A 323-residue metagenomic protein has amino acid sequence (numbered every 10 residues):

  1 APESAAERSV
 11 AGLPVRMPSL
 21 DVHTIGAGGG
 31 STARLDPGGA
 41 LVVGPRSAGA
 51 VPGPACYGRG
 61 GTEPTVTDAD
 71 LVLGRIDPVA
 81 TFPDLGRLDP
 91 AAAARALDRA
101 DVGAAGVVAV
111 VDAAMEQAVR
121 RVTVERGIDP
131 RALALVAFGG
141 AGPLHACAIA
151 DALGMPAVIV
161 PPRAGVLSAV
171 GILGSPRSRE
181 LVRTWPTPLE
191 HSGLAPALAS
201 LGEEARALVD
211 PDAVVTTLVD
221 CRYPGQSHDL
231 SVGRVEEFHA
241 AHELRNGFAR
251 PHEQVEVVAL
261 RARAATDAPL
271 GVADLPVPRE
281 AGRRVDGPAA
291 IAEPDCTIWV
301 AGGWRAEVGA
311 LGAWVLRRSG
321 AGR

Functional and structural regions predicted by a protein language model:
A1, S31-L35: Short beta-strand scaffold segments in enzyme catalytic cores
A1-R16: Basic, amphipathic juxtamembrane/active-site segments that coordinate anionic phosphate or diphosphate groups
G12, D21-I25: Short Gly/Pro-enriched turn/cap motifs at secondary-structure boundaries
M17, A27-G28: Short, solvent-exposed loop/turn segments at the edges of secondary structure
P18, R131: Short loop/turn elements that form and flank the Walker-type P-loop nucleotide-binding site in RecA-like NTPase cores
S19-D21, P54: A generic hydrophobic-helix recognition signal that picks specific residues within alpha-helical hydrophobic
G28, P37-V43, A48-P52, Y57 (+5 more regions): C-terminal, non-catalytic interaction/recognition modules in large multi-subunit enzymes and RNPs
